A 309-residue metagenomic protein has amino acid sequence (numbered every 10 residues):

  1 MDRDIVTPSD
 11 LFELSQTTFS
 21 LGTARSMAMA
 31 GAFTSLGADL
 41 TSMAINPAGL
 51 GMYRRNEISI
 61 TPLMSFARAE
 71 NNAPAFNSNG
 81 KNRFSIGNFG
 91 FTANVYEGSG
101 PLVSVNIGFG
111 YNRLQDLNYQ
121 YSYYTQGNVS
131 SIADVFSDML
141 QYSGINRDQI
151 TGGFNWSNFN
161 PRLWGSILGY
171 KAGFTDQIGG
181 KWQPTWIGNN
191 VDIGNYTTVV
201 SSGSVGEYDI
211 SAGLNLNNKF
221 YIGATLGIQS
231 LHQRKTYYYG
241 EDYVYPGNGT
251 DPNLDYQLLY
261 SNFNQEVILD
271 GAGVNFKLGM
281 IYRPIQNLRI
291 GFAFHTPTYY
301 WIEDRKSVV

Functional and structural regions predicted by a protein language model:
D2-L21, N94-V309: Outer-membrane beta-barrel porins/channels
I5-F33, G51-R68: Transmembrane beta-strand segments of Gram-negative outer membrane beta-barrel proteins
L21-A38, R68-N82, L269: Surface-exposed strand-loop-strand hairpins of Gram-negative outer-membrane beta-barrel proteins
G37-T41, M52, G80-S85, V200-S204 (+1 more regions): Short sequence motifs at beta-strands and strand-loop junctions characteristic of Gram-negative outer-membrane
S42-N46: A beta-strand signature from Gram-negative outer-membrane beta-barrel systems, especially the internal plug domain
P47-S122, G203, E207-Y208: N-terminal functional module of multi-domain proteins
